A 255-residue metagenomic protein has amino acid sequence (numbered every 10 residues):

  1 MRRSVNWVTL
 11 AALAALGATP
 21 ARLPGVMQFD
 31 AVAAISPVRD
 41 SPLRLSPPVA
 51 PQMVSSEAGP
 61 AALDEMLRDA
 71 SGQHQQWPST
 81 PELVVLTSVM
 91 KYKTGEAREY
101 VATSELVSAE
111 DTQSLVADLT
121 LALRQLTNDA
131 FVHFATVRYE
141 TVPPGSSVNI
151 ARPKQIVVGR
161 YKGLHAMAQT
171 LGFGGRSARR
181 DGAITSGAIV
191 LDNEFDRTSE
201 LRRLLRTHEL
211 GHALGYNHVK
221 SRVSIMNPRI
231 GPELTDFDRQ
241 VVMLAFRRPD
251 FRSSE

Functional and structural regions predicted by a protein language model:
N6-D111, S177-R180, R252-S253: Disordered inhibitory propeptide/activation segment of secreted metzincin zinc metalloprotease zymogens, centered on
N6-T9, L16-A33, F173-L201, N217-E255: Metalloprotease/metallohydrolase-associated module, dominated by Zn2+-dependent proteases
E57, L106-L121, D196-L205, K220 (+1 more regions): Soluble non-cytosolic domains of exported or imported proteins
E82-V85, Q155-G159, G187-L191, A213 (+1 more regions): Structural recognition of the beta-strand scaffold that forms the well-ordered cores of secreted hydrolase catalytic
L83, L126, H208-G211, M226 (+1 more regions): Divalent metal-coordination and catalytic microenvironments
L115-T207: Metzincin-family zinc-dependent endopeptidase catalytic domain
L204-H218: Active-site recognition of the HExxH zinc-binding catalytic motif
